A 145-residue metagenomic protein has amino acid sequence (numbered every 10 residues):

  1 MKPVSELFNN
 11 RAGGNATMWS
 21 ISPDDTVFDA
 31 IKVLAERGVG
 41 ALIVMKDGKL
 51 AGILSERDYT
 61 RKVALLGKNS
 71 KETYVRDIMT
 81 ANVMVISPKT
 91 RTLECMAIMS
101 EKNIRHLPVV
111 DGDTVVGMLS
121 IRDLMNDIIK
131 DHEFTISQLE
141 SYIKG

Functional and structural regions predicted by a protein language model:
M1-G145: Tandem CBS (Cystathionine beta-synthase) repeat/Bateman regulatory domains
